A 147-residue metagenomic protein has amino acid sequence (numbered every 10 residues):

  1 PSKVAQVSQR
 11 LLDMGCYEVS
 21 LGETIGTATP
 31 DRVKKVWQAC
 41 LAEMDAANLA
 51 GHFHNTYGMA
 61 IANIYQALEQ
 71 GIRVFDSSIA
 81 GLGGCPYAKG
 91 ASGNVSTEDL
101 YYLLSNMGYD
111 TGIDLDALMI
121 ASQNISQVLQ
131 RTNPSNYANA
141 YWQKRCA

Functional and structural regions predicted by a protein language model:
P1-A147: Catalytic cores and adjacent flexible loops of soluble metabolic enzymes that perform enolate/carbanion chemistry on
